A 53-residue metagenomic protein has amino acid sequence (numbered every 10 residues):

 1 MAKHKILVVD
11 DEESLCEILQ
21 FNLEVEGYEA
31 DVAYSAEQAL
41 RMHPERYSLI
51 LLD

Functional and structural regions predicted by a protein language model:
A2-H4: Phosphate-coordination loops involved in phosphoryl transfer and adenosine-cofactor binding
L7, V32-L49: Acidic, metal-coordinating helix/loop segments flanking the phosphotransfer/catalytic sites of two-component signaling
D10: Conserved acidic E/D residue at the C-terminus of a beta-strand in Rossmann-like folds
E13-D31: Two-component/phosphorelay signaling modules centered on CheY-like receiver
D53: Active-site residues of response regulator receiver
